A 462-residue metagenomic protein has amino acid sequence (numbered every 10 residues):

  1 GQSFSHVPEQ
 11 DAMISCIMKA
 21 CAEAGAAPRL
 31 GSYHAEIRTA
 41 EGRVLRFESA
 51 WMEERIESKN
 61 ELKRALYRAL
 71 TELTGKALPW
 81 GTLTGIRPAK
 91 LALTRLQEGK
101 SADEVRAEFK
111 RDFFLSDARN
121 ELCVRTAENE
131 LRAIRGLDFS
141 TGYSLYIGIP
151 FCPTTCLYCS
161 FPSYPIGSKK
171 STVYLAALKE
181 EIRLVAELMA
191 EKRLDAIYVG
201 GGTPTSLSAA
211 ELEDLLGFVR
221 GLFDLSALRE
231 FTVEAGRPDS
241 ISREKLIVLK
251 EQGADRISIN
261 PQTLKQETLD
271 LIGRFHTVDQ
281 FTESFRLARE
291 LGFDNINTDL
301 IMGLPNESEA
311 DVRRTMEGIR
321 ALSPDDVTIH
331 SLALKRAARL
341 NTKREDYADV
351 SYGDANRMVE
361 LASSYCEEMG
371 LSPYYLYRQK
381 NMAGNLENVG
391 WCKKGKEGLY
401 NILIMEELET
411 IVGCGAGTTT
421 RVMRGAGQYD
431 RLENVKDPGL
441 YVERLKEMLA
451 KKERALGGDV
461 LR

Functional and structural regions predicted by a protein language model:
G1-A102, L178, K394-R462: Radical SAM enzyme core and accessory elements
A35-I37, I147, I257-I259: Short beta-strand motif preference
L70-A77, Q97-L145: N-terminal [4Fe-4S]-dependent radical SAM core
S140-L175: Canonical Radical SAM [4Fe-4S] cluster-binding loop centered on the CxxxCxxC motif and its immediate flanking residues
G142-S144, A196, E230, D326 (+2 more regions): Beta-sheet entry/capping signal
S163-L361: Conserved non-cysteine loop/helix-boundary elements of the Radical SAM core domain that shape
P204, N381, G417-T420: Short, glycine-/Ser/Thr-/acidic-enriched flexible segments
A337-C414: A C-terminal junction/extension of Radical SAM enzymes
